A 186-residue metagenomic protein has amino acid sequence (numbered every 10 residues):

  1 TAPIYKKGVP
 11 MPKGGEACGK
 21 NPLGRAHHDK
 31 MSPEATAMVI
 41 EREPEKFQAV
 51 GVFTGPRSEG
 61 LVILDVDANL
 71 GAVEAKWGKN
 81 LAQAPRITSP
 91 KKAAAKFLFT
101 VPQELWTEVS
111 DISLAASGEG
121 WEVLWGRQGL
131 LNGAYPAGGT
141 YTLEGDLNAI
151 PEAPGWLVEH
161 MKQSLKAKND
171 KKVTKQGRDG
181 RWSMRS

Functional and structural regions predicted by a protein language model:
T1-R185: Conserved phosphate/metal-binding and DNA-contacting active-site motifs used in DNA phosphodiester-bond processing
